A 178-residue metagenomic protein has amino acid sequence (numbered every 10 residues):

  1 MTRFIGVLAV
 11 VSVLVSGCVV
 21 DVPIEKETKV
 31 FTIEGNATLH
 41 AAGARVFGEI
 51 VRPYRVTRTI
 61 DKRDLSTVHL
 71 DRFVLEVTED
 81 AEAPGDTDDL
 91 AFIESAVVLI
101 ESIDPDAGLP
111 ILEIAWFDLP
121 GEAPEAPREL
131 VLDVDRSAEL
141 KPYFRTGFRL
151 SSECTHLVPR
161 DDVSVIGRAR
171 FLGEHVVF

Functional and structural regions predicted by a protein language model:
M1-L8: Bacterial N-terminal signal peptides that target proteins for export
L14-G17: C-terminal motif of bacterial Sec signal peptides marking the signal peptidase cleavage site
V19-D21: Bacterial signal peptide processing site
P23-T32: Short, low-complexity, disordered segments immediately C-terminal to signal peptides in bacterial exported proteins
A37-R72: Post-signal-peptide N-terminal segment of Sec-exported extracytoplasmic proteins
S66-P84: A short beta-strand element within beta-rich, extracytoplasmic domains of secreted/secretory-pathway proteins
P84-P105: Short, surface-exposed beta-strand/strand-loop-strand elements in extracellular ectodomains
D118-R170: Cysteine-clustered segments with highest specificity for TGF-beta superfamily mature ligands
